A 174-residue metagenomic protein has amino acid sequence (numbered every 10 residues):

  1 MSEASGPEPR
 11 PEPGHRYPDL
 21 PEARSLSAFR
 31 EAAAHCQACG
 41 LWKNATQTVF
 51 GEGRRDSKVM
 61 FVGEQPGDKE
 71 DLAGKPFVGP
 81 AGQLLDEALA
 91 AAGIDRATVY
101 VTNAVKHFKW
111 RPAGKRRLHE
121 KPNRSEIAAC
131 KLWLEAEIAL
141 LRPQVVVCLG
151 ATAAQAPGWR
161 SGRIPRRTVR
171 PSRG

Functional and structural regions predicted by a protein language model:
S2-G174: A polyanion-binding, active-site-adjacent surface
